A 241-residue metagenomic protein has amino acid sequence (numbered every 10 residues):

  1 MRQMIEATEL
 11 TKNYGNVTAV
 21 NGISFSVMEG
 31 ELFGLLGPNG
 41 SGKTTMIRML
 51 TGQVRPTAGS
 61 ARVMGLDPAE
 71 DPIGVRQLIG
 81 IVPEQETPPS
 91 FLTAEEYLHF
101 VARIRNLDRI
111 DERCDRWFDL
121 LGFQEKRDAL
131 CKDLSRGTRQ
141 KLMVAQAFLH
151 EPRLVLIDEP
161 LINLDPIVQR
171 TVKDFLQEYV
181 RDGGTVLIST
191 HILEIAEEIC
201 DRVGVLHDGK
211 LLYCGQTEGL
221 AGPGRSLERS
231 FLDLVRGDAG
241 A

Functional and structural regions predicted by a protein language model:
T51: Helix-to-loop junction immediately C-terminal to a conserved catalytic motif
H99, R103-K126: Conserved ABC ATPase "signature" region
L130-G137: Conserved ABC ATPase signature
E151: Conserved catalytic motifs of ABC-family nucleotide-binding domains
V155-E159: Catalytic Walker B motif of ABC-type/P-loop ATPase nucleotide-binding domains
C214-G215: ABC ATPase "signature
